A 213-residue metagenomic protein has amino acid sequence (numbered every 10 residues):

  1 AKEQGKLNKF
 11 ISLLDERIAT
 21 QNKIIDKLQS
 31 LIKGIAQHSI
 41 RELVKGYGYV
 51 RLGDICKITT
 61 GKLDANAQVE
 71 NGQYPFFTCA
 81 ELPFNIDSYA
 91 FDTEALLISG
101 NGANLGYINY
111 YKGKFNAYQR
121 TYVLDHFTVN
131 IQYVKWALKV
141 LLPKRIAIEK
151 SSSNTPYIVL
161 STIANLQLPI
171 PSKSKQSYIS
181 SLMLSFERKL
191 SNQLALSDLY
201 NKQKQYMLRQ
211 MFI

Functional and structural regions predicted by a protein language model:
A1-K2, F115-T121, S151-S174: A short glycine-rich beta-alpha junction/loop motif
A1-V50, Q167-I213: Amphipathic alpha-helical coiled-coil/heptad-repeat segments
K33, V44, T60-G61, L82 (+1 more regions): Generic structural signal for secondary-structure transition and capping sites
E42-L63, A67-T78: Non-catalytic DNA-recognition/assembly elements of restriction-modification systems
C56, A80-E81, N101-A103, T128 (+1 more regions): A broadly conserved detector of short glycine/acidic/proline-rich loop/turn motifs that flank catalytic sites and bind
L63-N66, F84-N116, V129-W136, P143-K150: Short, ligand-facing micro-motifs at secondary-structure edges
Q73, E94, R120: Residues that flank catalytic or metal-binding motifs in active/ligand-binding sites
P75-T78, L97-S99, V123: Short hydrophobic-aromatic micro-motifs
